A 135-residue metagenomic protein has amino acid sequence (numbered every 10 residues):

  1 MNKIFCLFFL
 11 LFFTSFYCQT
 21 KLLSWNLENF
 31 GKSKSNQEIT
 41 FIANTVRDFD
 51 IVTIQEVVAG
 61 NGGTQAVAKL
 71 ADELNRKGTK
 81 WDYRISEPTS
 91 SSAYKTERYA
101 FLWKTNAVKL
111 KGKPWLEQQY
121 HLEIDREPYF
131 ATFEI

Functional and structural regions predicted by a protein language model:
I4-F16: Sec-dependent N-terminal signal peptides
C18-I135: Divalent cation-coordinating acidic motifs and surrounding scaffolds that mediate Ca2+/Mg2+/Mn2+/Zn2+-dependent binding
